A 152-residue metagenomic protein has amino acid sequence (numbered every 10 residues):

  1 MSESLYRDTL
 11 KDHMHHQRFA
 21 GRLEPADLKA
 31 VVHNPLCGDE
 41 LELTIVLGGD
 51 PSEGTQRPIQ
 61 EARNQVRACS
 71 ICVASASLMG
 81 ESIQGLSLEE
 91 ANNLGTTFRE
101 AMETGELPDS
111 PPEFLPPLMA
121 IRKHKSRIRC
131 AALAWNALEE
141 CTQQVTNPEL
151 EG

Functional and structural regions predicted by a protein language model:
S2-F19, L86-G152: C-terminal binding/interaction regions
H16-V66: Structured beta-strand/loop patches that form or line metal/cofactor-binding pockets in enzymes
A30, E61-A68, P117-S126: A short glycine/serine-rich beta->alpha loop
V46, A76-L78, E139-T142: Ubiquitous "structural anchor" signal
R67-S75: Short, thiol/selenol-centered motifs that function as redox-active sites or metal-ligating centers
S75-S87: Alpha-helical support elements that line or immediately flank enzyme active sites and cofactor-binding pockets
